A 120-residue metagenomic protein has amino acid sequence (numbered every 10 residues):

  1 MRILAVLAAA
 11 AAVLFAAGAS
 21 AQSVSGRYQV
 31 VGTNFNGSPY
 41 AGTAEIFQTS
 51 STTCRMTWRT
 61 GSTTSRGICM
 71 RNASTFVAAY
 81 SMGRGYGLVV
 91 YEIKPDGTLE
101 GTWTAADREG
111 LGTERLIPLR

Functional and structural regions predicted by a protein language model:
M1-L7: Bacterial N-terminal signal peptides that target proteins for export
V6, L14, P118-L119: Short amphipathic alpha-helical "recognition" segments used for binding
A16-G18: N-terminal signal peptide c-region/cleavage motif recognized by signal peptidases
Q22-R120: Central antiparallel beta-sheet cores of small beta-barrel/beta-sandwich binding domains
